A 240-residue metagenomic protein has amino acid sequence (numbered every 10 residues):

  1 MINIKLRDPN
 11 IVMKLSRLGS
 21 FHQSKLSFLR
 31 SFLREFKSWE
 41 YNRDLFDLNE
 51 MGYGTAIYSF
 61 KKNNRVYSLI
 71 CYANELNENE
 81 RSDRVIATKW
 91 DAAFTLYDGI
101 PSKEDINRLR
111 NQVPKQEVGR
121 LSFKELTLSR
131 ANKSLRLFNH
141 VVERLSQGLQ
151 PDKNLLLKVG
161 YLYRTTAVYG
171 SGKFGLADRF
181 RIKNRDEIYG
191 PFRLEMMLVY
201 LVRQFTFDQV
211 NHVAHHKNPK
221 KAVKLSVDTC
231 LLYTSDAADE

Functional and structural regions predicted by a protein language model:
N3-A56, K153-L201, T206-F207, S226: Negatively charged, low-complexity tracts enriched in Asp/Glu with abundant Ser/Thr
R30-L33, R110, N139-V142, S146 (+4 more regions): Residue-level detector of alpha-helical secondary structure
R34-T88: Amphipathic, interaction-prone secondary-structure segments
N64-E125, V199, H212: Intrinsically disordered, low-complexity regulatory segments enriched in Ser/Thr/Pro and charged residues
T127-V159, T165: Charged, structured surface patches that assemble and position nucleic-acid processing machinery
V202, H216-N218: An internal, amphipathic alpha-helical element
Y233-D239: Conserved small/polar residues in nucleotide/adenosyl-binding loops
